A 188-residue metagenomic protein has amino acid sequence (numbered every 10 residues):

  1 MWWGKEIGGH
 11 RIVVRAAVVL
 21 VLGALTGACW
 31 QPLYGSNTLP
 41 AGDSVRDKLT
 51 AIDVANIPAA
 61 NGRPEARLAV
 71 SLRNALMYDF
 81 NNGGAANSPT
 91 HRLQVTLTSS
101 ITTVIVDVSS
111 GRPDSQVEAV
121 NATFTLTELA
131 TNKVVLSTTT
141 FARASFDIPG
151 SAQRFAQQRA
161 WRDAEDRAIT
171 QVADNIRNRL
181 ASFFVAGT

Functional and structural regions predicted by a protein language model:
W2-V18, G23-N74, V185-T188: A structural "domain/chain start" motif
G4, A152-T188: C-terminal/domain-edge helix-coil "capping" segments
V14, V54, A60-N61, D107-V108 (+3 more regions): Residue-level detector of alpha-helix boundaries and kinks
V19-L20, C29, L93-L97, A122 (+2 more regions): Structured catalytic/translocation cores of nucleotide/phosphate-coupled proteins
P64, L68, D114, A160 (+2 more regions): Conserved acidic
P64, L68-R73, D107, F146 (+1 more regions): Juxtamembrane/interfacial segments around transmembrane helices
Y78, G83-T139, R143-D163: Surface-exposed short loop/turn segments
